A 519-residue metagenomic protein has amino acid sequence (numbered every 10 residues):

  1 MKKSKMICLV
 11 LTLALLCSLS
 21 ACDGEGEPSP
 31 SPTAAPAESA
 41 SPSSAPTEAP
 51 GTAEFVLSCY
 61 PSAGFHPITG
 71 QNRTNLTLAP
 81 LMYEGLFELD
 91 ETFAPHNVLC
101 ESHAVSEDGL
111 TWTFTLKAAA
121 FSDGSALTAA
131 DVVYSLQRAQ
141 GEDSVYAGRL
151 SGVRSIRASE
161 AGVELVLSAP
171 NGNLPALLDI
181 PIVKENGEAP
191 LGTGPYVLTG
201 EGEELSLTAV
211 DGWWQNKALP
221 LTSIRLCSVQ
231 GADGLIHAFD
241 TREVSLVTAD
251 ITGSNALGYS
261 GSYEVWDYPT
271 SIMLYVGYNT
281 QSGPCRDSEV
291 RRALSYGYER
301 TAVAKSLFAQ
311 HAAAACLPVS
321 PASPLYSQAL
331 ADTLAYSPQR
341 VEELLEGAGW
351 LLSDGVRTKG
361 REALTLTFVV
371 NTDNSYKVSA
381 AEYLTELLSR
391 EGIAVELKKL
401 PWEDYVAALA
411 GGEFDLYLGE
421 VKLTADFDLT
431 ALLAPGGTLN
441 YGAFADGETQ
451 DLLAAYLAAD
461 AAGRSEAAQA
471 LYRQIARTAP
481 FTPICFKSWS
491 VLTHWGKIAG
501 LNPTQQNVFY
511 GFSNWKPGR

Functional and structural regions predicted by a protein language model:
K2, L57-E107, Q137: N-terminal lobe/hinge region of extracytoplasmic solute-binding protein
C17-A21: C-terminal motif of bacterial Sec signal peptides marking the signal peptidase cleavage site
E101-D143, P284: Aromatic- and charge-enriched surface segment that lines or borders ligand/interaction sites
V166-G234, P338-Q339, E343: Gly/Pro-rich hinge or "lid" segments in bacterial periplasmic/extracellular proteins
G212-L257, A394-E396: Ligand-site clamp/hinge motif
R286-Y383: Append "and occasionally in soluble cytosolic enzymes with long acidic Gly/Pro-rich linkers
G297-Q328, V378-T385, L409-R519: Detector for C-terminal structural segments
L351-L423: Ligand/substrate-recognition segments at binding pockets and active sites
